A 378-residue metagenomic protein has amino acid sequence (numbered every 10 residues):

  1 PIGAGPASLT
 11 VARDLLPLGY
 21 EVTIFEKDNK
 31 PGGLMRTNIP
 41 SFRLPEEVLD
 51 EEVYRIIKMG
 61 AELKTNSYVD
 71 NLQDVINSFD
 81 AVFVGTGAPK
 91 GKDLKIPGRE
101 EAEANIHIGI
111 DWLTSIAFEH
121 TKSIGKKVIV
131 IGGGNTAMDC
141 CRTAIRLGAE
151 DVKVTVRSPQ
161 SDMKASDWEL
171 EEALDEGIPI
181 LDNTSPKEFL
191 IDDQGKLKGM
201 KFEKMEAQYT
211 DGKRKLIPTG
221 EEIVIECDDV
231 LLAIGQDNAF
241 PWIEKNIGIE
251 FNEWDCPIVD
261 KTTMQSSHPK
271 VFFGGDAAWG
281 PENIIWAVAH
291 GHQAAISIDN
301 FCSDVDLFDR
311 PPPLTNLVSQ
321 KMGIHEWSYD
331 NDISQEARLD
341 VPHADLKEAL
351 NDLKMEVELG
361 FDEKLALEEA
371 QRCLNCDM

Functional and structural regions predicted by a protein language model:
P1-T23, T136-I145: N-terminal Rossmann-like FAD-binding beta1-loop-alpha1 element of flavoenzymes
I2, A7, D14, D50-I96 (+4 more regions): Feature captures the FAD/FMN-dependent oxidoreductase FAD-binding
G5-P6, K30, G134-T136, A277-A278: Residue-level detector of alpha-helix initiation sites
I24, D28-K64, T114-I116, C141-E188 (+1 more regions): Rossmann-like dinucleotide-binding cores of NAD(P)H-dependent redox enzymes
Y54-Y68, G91-L147, F251-T262, S266-S267: Glycine-rich dinucleotide-binding loop and its adjacent helix/turn
E103-G125, F189, T210-P281: FAD-site-proximal beta/loop scaffold in flavoenzymes
C140, G274-F308: A conserved FAD-binding loop/helix module that cradles the flavin
E171-G177, S185-K198, Q208, Q293 (+1 more regions): Mid-to-C-terminal Rossmann-like scaffold of FAD/NAD(P)H-dependent oxidoreductases
